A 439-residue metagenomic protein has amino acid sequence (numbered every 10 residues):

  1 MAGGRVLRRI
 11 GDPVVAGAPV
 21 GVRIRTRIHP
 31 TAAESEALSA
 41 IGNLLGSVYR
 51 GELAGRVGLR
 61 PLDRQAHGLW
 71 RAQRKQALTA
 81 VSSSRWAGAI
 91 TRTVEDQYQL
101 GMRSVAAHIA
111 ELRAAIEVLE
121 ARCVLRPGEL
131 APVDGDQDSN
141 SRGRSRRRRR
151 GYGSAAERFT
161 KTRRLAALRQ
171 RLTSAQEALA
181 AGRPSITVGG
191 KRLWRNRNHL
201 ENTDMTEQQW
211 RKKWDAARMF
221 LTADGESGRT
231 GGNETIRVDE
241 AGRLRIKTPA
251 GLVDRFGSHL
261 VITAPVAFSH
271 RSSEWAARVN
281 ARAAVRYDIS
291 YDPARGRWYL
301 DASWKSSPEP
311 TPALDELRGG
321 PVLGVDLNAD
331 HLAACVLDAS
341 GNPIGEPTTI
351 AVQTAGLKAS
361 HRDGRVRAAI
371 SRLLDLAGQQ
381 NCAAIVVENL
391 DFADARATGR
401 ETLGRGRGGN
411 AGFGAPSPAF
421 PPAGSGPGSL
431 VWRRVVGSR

Functional and structural regions predicted by a protein language model:
M1-R439: Nucleic-acid substrate recognition interfaces
